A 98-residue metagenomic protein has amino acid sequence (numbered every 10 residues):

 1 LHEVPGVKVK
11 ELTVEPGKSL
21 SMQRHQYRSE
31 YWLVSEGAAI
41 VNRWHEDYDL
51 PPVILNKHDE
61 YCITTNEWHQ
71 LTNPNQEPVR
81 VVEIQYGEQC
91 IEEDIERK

Functional and structural regions predicted by a protein language model:
L1-S29, I84: A short glycine-rich, His/Asp/Glu-containing loop-to-beta-strand
H2, Q70-K98: Double-stranded beta-helix
E11, Y31, P51-V53: Short, surface-exposed secondary-structure edge patches
Q26, E67-Q70: Short, charged beta-turn/beta-strand-edge "cap" motif at the junction between a beta-strand and an adjacent loop
Y27-E46: Glycine- and acidic-residue-biased ligand/ion/polar-headgroup-sensing regions
R43-W68: Short acidic-glycine-tyrosine-enriched beta hairpin
